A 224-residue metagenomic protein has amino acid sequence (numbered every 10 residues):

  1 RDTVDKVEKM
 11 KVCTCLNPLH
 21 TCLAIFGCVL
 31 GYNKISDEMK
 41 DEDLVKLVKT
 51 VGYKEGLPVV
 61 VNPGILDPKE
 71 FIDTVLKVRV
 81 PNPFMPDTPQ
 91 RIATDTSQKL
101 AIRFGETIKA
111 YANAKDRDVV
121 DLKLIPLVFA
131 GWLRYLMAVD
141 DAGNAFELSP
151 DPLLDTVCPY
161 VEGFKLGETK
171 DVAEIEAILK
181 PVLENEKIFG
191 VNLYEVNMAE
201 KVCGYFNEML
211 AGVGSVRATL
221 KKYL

Functional and structural regions predicted by a protein language model:
R1-L224: Non-transmembrane, aqueous-exposed alpha-helical and coiled segments at domain scale
